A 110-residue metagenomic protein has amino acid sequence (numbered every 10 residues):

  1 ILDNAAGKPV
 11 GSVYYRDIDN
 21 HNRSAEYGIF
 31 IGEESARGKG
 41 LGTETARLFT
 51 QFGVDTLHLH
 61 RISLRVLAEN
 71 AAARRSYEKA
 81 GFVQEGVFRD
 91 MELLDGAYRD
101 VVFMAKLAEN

Functional and structural regions predicted by a protein language model:
I1-S35, L107-E109: Acetyl-CoA-dependent GNAT
P9, T43, A68-G86: Conserved active-site alpha-helix within GNAT-family acetyltransferase domains
S24, D55-R65: Conserved GNAT acetyl-CoA-binding A-motif
E26, E44, R61, A72: Amphipathic alpha-helical recognition patches that constitute DNA-binding helices
G32, G38-F52, R74-K79: Conserved acetyl-CoA-binding loop-helix of GNAT-fold acetyltransferases
S63-V66, V83-F103: Conserved catalytic-core motifs of GNAT/GCN5-like acyltransferases
